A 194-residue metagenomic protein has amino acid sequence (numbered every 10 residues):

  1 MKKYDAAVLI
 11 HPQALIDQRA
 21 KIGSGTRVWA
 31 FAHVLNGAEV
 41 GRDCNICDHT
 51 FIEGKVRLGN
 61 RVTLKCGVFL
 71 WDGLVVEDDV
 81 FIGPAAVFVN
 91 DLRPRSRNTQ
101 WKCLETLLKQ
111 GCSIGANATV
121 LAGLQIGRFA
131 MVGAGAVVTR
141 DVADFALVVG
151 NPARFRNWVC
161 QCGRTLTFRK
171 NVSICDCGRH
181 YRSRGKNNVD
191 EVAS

Functional and structural regions predicted by a protein language model:
M1-D5, A193-S194: Basic/polar N-terminal segments that are highly enriched at the extreme N-terminus, encompassing both cleavable
K3-V149, A153-F155: Structural signal for interior beta-strand "rungs" in well-ordered beta-sheet cores of soluble enzyme domains
R154-F155, R169-V172: Flanking scaffold residues of small Cys/His-coordinated metal-binding clusters
R164-T165: A short acidic/histidine/glycine-rich donor-binding loop in glycosyltransferase catalytic cores
F168-R169, S183: Short capping micro-motif at the N-terminus of alpha-helices
N171-H180: Cysteine-rich micro-motifs
H180-S194: Short metal-binding segments enriched for Cys and/or His
